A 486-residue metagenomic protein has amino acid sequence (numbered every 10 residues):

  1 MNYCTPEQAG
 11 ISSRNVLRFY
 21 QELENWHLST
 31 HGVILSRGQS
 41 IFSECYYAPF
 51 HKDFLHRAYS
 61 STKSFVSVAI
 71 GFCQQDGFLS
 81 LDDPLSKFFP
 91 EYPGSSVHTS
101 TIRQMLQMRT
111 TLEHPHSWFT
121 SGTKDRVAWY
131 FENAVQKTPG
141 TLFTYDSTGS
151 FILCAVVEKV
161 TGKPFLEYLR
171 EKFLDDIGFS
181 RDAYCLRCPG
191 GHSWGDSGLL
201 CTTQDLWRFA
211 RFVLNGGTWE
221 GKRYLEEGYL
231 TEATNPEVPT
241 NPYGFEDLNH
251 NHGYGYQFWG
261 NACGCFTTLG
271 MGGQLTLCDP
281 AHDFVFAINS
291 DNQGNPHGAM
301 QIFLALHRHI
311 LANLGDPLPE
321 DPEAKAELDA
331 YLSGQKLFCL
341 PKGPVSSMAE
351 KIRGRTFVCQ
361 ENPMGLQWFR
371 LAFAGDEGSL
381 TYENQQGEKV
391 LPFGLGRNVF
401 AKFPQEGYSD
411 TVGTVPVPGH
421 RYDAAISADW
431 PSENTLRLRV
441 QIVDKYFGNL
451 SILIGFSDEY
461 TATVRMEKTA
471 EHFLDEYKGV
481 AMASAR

Functional and structural regions predicted by a protein language model:
V16-F50, L81, D283-F286: A short, well-structured edge-of-sheet supersecondary motif
Q39, H56-D82, M105, L153-V157 (+1 more regions): Active-site SXXK
S40-C45, P84-K87, P115-P139, F143-Y145 (+1 more regions): Short, charged, amphipathic alpha-helices and their helix-cap/turn boundaries
Q75-T110, E132, T161-D196, C201: Active-site helix/loop module of the DD-peptidase/beta-lactamase fold, centered on the serine-lysine SxxK catalytic
M108, G149-V156, G195-T218, Q274-D291: Active-site-proximal alpha-helical segments within enzyme catalytic domains
A183, L230-N289: Active-site Gly/Thr loop motif
G270-C339: Structured C-terminal helix/loop/strand segments within mature extracytoplasmic catalytic/sensor domains
E323-R486: Peripheral terminal and inter-domain segments
